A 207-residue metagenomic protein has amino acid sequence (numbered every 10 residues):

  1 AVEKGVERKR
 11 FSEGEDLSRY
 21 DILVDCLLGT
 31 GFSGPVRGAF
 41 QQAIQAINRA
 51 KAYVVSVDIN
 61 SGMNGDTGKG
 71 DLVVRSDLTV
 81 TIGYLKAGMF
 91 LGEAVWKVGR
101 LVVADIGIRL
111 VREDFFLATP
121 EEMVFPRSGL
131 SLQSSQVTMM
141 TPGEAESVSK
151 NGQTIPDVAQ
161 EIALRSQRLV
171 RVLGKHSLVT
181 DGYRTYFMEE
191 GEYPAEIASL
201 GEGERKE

Functional and structural regions predicted by a protein language model:
A1-L23, S131, S135, S147: Anionic-ligand anchoring segments at beta-strand to alpha-helix junctions in alpha/beta enzyme folds, i.e., glycine
A1-V2, I47, I162-A163: A generic structural signal for well-ordered alpha-helical segments
S12-E15, Q42, V158: Short acidic active-site motifs
Y20-G143, R165-G174, L178-Y183: YjeF_N-associated NAD(P)HX repair module
R37-Q42, G152-I155, F187-G191: Charged helix-capping and loop-helix junction motifs
E93, M140, E190-E207: Short glycine/threonine-rich catalytic loop with a Thr-x-Gly-x-Asp
G143-R168: Helix-loop-helix hairpins and the membrane-proximal interhelical loops of multi-pass alpha-helical transport proteins
V179-M188, Y193: Flexible glycine/proline-rich, aromatic-decorated loop/lid segments
